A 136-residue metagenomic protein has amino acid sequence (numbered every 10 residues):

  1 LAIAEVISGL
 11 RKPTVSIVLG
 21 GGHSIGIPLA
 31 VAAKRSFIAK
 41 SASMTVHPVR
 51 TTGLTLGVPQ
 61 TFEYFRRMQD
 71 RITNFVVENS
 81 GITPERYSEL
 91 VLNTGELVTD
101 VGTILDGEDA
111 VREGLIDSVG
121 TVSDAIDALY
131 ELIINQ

Functional and structural regions predicted by a protein language model:
L1-I27, V31-Q136: N-terminal organellar transit peptides
